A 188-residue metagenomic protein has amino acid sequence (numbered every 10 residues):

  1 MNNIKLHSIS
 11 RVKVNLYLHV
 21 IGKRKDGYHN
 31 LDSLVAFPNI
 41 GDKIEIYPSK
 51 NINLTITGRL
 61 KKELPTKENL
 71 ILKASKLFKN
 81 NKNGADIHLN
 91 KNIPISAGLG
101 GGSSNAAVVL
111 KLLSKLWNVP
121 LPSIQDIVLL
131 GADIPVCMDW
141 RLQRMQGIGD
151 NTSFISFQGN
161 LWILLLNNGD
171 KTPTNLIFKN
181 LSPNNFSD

Functional and structural regions predicted by a protein language model:
M1-N2, S49: Short, ordered beta-strand-loop transition motifs
N2-A36, K115-D188: ATP-dependent small-molecule kinase catalytic core of the GHMP/sugar-kinase superfamily and closely related
I40-A106, L113-I124: Anion-binding (especially nucleotide phosphate/pyrophosphate-binding) glycine-rich loop and adjoining beta-alpha core
A107-V108, D139: Generic hydrophobic alpha-helical membrane-span motif
